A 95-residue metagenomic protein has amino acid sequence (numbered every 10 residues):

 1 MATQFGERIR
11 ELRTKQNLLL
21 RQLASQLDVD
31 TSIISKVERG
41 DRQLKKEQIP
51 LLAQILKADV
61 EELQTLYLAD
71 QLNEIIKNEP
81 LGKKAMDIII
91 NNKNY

Functional and structural regions predicted by a protein language model:
M1-K15: A short, Lys/Arg-rich alpha-helix, primarily the initiator
R8, L19, K45-Q48: Residues that mark the N-terminal boundary/hinge immediately upstream of a DNA-recognition element
T14, D28, R39-D41, L68: Residue-level detection of the helix-turn-helix DNA-binding "recognition helix"
T14, S25, Q54: Alpha-helical residues within the helix-turn-helix
N17-K36: Short alpha-helical DNA-recognition segment
K45-E62: DNA major-groove recognition helix of helix-turn-helix/homeodomain DNA-binding modules
E62-Y95: Short, charged recognition helix plus adjacent turn of helix-turn-helix-like nucleic-acid-binding domains
